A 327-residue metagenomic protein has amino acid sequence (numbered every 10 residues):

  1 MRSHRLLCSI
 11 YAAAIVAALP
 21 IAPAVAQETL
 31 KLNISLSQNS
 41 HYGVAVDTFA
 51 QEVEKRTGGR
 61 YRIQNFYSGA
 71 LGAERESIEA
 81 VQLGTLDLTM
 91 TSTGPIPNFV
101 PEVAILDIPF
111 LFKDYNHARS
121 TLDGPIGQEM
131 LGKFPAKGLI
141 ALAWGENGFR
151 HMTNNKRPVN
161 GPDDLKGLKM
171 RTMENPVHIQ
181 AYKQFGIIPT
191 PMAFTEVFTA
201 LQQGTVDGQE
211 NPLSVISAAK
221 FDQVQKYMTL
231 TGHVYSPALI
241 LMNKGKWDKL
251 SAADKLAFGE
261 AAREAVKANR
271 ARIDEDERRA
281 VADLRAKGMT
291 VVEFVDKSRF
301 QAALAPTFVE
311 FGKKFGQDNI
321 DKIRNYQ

Functional and structural regions predicted by a protein language model:
M1-A12: Bacterial N-terminal signal peptides that target proteins for export
R5-L6, A18, T29, S35: Acidic/proline-rich low-complexity IDRs
A12-A13, A24: Cleavable N-terminal signal peptides
A13-V16, E102: Residue-level detector of alpha-helical transmembrane segments in integral membrane proteins
V16-P20, A302-A303: Hydrophobic alpha-helical transmembrane segments of integral membrane proteins, especially lipid-exposed positions
P20-A26: Sec/Tat signal peptide C-region and signal peptidase I cleavage site
Q27-H117, P125-Q128, G132-Q327: N-terminal secretory/targeting leader peptides
